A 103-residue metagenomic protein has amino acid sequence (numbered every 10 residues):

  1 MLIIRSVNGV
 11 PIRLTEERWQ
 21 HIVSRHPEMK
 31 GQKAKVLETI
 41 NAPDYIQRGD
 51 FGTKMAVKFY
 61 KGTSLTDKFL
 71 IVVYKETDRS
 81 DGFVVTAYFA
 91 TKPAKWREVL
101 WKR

Functional and structural regions predicted by a protein language model:
M1-R103: Ribonuclease/tRNase effector modules and their secretory precursors
